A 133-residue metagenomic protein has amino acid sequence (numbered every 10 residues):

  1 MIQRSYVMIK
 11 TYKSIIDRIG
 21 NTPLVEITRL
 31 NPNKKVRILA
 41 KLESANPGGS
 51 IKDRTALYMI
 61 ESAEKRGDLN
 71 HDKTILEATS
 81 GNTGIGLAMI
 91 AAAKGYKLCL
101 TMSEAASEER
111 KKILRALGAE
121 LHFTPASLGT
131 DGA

Functional and structural regions predicted by a protein language model:
I2-A133: PLP-dependent amino-acid enzyme catalytic core
